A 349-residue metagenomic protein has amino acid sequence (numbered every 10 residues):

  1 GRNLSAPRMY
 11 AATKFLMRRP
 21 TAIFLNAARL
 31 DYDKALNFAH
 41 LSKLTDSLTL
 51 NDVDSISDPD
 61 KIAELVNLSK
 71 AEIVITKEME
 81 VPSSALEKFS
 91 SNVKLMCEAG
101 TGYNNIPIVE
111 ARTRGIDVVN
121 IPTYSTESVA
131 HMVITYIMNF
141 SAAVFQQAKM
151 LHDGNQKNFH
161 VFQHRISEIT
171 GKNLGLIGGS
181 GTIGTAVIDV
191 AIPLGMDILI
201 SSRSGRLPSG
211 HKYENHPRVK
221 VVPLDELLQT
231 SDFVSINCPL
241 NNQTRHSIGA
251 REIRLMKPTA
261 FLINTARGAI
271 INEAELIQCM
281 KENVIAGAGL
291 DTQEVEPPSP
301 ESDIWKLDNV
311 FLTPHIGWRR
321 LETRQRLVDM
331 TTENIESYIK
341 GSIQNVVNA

Functional and structural regions predicted by a protein language model:
G1-I73, D197-L199: N-terminal glycine-/charge-rich "phosphate-binding" loop or analogous flexible N-terminal tail
T13, P20, V161-P258: Rossmann-like dinucleotide/phosphate-binding beta-alpha-beta segment
E78-M79, T101, D232, N237-L240 (+2 more regions): Short glycine-/small-residue-rich Rossmann-like dinucleotide-binding loops
E80-V93, P107-E110, Q243-L262, E273: Rossmann-fold NAD(P) dinucleotide-binding segment
A99-G100, I116-E127, A266: Short beta->alpha connector loops at strand-helix junctions that form conserved, small/polar/Pro-enriched
R114, P122-N173, T182, A186-D189 (+2 more regions): Phosphate-binding beta-alpha-beta segment of Rossmann-like dinucleotide-binding domains, i.e., the NAD(P)
A250, T259-A349: Rossmann-like dinucleotide-binding domain for NAD(H)/NADP(H)
